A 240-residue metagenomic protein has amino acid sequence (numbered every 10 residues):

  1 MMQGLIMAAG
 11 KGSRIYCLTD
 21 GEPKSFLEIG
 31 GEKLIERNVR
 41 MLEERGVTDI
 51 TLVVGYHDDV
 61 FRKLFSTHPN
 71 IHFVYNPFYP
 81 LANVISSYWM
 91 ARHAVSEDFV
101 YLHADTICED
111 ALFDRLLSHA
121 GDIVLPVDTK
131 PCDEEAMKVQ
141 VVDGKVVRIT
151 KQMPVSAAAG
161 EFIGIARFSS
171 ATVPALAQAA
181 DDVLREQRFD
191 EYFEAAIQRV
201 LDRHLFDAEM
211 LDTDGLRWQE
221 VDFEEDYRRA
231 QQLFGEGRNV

Functional and structural regions predicted by a protein language model:
M1-D20: N-terminal nucleotide-binding beta1-loop-alpha1 segment
M2-G4, E161-V240: Conserved alpha/beta core of the MobA/IspD/sugar-nucleotide pyrophosphorylase nucleotidyltransferase superfamily
M2-I6, E32-D98: Conserved N-terminal catalytic core of the sugar/cofactor nucleotidyltransferase
R14, V60-K63, A111, A175 (+2 more regions): Phosphate- and divalent-cation-binding pockets in alpha/beta enzyme and binding domains that engage nucleotide-derived
G21-E36: Short catalytic helix/loop segments, enriched in acidic residues and glycine and frequently bearing histidine
S25, N70-H72, D207-E209: Conserved beta-strand segments of alpha/beta enzyme cores
E97-I107: Short beta-strand-to-loop acidic/aromatic patch adjacent to the donor-nucleotide binding site
E109-Q187: Conserved core of the sugar-phosphate nucleotidyltransferase
